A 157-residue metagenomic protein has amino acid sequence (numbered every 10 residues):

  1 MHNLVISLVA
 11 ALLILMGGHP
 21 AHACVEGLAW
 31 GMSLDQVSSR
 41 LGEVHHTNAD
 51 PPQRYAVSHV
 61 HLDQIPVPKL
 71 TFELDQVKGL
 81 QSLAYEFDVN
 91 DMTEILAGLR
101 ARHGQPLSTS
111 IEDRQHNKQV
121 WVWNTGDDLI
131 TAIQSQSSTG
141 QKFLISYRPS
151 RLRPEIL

Functional and structural regions predicted by a protein language model:
M1-V5: Positively charged n-region of N-terminal signal peptides that target proteins for export
S7-M16: Bacterial N-terminal signal peptides
P20-H59, A84-L157: Non-cytosolic coordination micro-motifs
A21, L74-S82: Acidic/histidine-rich, surface-exposed loop or edge segments in extracytoplasmic proteins
H59-Q76: Short, compositionally biased low-complexity segments enriched in polar/charged residues
